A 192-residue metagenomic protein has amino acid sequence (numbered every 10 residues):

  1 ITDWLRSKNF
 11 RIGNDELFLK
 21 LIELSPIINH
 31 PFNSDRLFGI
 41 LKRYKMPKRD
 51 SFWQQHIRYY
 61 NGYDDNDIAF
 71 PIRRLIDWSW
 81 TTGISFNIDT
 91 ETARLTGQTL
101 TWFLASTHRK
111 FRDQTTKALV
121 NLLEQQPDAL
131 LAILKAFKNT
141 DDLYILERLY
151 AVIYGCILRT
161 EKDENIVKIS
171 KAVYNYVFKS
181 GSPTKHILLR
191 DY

Functional and structural regions predicted by a protein language model:
I1, F10-G13, P26-F32, M46-P47 (+3 more regions): Alpha-helix capping and inter-helical loop/turn segments
I1-S79, V173-K185, L189-Y192: Long, acidic/serine-threonine-rich intrinsically disordered regions with weak helical/coil propensity that act as
T2-W4, F18-K20, P31-I40, S51-F52 (+3 more regions): Amphipathic alpha-helical scaffolding segments comprising HEAT/armadillo-like alpha-solenoid repeats
L24, I40, A118-N121, V152-G155 (+1 more regions): Core register positions within helices of long alpha-helical scaffolds
N66-F103, E164-Y174: Acidic/polar, low-complexity linker and loop regions
G83-D142, R148-A151: Extended amphipathic alpha-helical scaffold segments
L131-Y192: Long alpha-helical HEAT/HEAT-like repeat alpha-solenoid scaffolds in very large eukaryotic proteins, especially those
